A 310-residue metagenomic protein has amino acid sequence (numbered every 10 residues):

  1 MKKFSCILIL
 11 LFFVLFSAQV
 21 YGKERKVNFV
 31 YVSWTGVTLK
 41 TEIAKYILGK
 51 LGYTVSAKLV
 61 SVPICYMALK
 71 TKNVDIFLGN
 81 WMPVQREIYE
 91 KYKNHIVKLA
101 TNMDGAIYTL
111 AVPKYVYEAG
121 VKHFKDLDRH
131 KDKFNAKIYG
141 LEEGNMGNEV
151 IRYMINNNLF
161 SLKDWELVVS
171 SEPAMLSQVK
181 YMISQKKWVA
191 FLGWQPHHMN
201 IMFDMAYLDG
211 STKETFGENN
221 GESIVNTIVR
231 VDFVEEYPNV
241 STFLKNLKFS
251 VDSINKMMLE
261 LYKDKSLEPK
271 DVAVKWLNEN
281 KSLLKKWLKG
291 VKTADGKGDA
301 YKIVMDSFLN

Functional and structural regions predicted by a protein language model:
K23-G36, Y53-K58, N135-Y139, L244: Short, well-ordered beta-strand elements
V32-T35, Y53-A68, E166-Q178: Short helix-initiation/N-cap motifs at beta->coil->alpha
T41, V60-H95, Q178, H198-D204: Pocket-flanking alpha-helical
A44-L51, K131-W165, N278: Ligand-binding cleft/hinge of the Venus flytrap
V74-L78, E149-K213: Ligand-binding pocket segment of bilobal, Venus flytrap-like solute-binding proteins
H95-G147: A conserved helix-loop-strand patch within extracytoplasmic ligand-binding domains of the periplasmic binding
Y108-E118, E222-E236, L259-E260: A bilobed periplasmic-binding-protein/Venus flytrap-type ligand-binding module shared by bacterial periplasmic
L247-N310: C-terminal functional modules
